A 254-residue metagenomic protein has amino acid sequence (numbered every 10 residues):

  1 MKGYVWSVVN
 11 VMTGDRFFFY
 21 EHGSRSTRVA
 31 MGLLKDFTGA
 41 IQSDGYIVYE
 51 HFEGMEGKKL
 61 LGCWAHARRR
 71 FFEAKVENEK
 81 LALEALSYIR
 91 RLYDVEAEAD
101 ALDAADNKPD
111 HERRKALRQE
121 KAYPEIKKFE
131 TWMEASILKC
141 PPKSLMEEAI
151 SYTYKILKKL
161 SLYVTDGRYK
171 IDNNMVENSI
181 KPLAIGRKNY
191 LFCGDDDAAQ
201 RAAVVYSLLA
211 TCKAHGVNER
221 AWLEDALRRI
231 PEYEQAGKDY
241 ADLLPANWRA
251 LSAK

Functional and structural regions predicted by a protein language model:
M1-K254: Catalytic center-proximal scaffold of phosphoryl-transfer enzymes
